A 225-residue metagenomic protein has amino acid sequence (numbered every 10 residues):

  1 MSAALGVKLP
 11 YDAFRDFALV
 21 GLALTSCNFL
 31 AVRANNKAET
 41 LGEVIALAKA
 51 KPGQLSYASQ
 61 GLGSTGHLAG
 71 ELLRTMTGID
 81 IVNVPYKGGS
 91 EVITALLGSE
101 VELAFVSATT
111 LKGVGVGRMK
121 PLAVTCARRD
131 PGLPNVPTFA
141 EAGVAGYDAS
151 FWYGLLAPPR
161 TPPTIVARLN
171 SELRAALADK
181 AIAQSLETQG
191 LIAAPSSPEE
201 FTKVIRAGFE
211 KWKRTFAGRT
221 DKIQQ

Functional and structural regions predicted by a protein language model:
A4-E91, F139, W152-S185: Hinge/capping helix and adjacent helix->loop/strand transition within the periplasmic-binding protein
K8-P10, F14, T25, T110-L177 (+2 more regions): C-terminal lobe and pocket-closing loops of periplasmic/extracytoplasmic Venus-flytrap solute-binding proteins
F29, E102-L103, P121: Short, Asp-centered acidic motifs that coordinate Mg2+ and/or phosphate in catalytic or ligand-binding sites
T40, P85, S99-E100, G113 (+5 more regions): Conserved functional loop/turn residues at catalytic and ligand-binding sites
E71-M76, S90-V101, K112-R118, I205-G208: Short helices/loops that flank or line small-molecule/ion binding pockets
M76-T77, P163-Q225: An extracytoplasmic/periplasmic, membrane-proximal ligand-sensing/linker region
Y86, F105-V106, V124, S196: Short beta-strand and adjacent tight-turn residues that come in two discontinuous sequence segments and form the edges
